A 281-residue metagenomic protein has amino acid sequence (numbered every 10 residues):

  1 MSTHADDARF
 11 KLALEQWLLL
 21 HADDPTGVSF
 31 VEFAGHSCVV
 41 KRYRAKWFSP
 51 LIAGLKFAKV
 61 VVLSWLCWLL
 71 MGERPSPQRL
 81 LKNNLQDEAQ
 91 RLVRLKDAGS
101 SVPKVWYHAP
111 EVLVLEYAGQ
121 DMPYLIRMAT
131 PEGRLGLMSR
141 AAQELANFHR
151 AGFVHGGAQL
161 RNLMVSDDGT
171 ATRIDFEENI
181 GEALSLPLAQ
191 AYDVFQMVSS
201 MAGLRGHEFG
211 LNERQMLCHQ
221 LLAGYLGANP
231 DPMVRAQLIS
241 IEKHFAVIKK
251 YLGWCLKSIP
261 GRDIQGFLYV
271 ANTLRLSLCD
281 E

Functional and structural regions predicted by a protein language model:
M1-F30: Juxta-kinase regulatory segment immediately upstream of eukaryotic protein kinase catalytic domains
G27-N83: ATP-binding glycine-rich loop module of kinase domains
Q86-V102, P123-R161, V194: Conserved kinase catalytic-core helix
P103-V112: Short beta-strand micro-motifs within the conserved protein kinase catalytic domain, predominantly in the N-lobe
E111-M122: Conserved short submotifs of the Hanks-type protein kinase catalytic core that shape the nucleotide-binding pocket
G119, L160, E178: Short, glycine/acidic-enriched loop or turn micro-motifs at the edges of active sites
S166, F176-D280: C-lobe/activation-segment region of protein kinase-like
